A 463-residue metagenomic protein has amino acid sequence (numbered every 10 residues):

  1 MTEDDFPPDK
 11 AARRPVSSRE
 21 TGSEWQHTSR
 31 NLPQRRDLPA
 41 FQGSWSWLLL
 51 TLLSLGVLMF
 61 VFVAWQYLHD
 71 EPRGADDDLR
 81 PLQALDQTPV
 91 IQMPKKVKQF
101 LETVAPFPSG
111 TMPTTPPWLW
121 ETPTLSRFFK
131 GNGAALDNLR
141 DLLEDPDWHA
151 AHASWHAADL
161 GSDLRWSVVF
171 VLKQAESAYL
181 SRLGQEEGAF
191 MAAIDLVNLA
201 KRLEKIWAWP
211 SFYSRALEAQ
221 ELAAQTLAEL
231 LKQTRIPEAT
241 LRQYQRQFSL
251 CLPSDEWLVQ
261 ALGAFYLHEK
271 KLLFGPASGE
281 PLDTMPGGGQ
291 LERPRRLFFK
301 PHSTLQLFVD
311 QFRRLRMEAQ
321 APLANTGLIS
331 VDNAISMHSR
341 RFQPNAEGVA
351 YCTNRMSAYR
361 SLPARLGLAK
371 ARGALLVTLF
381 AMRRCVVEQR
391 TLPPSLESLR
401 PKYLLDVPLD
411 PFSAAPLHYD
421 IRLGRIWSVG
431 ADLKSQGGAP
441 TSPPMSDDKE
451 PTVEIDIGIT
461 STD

Functional and structural regions predicted by a protein language model:
T2-D463: Short acidic linear motifs
